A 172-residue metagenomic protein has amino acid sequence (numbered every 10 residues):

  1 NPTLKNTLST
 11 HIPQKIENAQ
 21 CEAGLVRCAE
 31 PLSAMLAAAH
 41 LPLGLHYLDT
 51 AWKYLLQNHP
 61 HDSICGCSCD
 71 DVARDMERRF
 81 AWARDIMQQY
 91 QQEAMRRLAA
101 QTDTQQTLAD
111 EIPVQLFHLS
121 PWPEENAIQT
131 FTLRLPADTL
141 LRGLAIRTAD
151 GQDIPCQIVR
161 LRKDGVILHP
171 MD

Functional and structural regions predicted by a protein language model:
N1-D172: Carbohydrate-active enzymes and regulators
